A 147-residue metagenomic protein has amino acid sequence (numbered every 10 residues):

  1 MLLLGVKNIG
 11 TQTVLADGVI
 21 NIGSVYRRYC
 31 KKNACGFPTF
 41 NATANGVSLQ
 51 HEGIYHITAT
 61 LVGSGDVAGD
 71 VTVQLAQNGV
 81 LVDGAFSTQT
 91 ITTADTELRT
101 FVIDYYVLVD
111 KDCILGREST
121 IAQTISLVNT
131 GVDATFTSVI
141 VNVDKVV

Functional and structural regions predicted by a protein language model:
M1-V147: Extracellular jelly-roll beta-sandwich "head" domains, especially the C-terminal globular C1q domain
